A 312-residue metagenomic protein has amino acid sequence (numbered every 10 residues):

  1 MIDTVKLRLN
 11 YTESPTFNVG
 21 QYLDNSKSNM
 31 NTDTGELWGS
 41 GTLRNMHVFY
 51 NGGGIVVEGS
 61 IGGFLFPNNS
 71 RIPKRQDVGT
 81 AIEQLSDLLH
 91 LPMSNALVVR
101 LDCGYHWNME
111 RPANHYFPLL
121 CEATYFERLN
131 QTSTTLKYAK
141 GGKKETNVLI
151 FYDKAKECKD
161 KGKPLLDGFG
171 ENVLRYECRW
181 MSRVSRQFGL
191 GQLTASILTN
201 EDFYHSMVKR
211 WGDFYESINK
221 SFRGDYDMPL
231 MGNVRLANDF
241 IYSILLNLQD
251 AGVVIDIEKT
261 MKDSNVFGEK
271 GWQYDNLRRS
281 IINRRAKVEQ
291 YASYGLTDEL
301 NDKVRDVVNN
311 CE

Functional and structural regions predicted by a protein language model:
M1-I257, V304-E312: Structured, helix-rich domain cores that form ligand/interaction pockets
V266, D275-A286: Helix-turn-helix DNA-binding segment
N283-E299: Short, solvent-exposed alpha-helical "recognition" segments
